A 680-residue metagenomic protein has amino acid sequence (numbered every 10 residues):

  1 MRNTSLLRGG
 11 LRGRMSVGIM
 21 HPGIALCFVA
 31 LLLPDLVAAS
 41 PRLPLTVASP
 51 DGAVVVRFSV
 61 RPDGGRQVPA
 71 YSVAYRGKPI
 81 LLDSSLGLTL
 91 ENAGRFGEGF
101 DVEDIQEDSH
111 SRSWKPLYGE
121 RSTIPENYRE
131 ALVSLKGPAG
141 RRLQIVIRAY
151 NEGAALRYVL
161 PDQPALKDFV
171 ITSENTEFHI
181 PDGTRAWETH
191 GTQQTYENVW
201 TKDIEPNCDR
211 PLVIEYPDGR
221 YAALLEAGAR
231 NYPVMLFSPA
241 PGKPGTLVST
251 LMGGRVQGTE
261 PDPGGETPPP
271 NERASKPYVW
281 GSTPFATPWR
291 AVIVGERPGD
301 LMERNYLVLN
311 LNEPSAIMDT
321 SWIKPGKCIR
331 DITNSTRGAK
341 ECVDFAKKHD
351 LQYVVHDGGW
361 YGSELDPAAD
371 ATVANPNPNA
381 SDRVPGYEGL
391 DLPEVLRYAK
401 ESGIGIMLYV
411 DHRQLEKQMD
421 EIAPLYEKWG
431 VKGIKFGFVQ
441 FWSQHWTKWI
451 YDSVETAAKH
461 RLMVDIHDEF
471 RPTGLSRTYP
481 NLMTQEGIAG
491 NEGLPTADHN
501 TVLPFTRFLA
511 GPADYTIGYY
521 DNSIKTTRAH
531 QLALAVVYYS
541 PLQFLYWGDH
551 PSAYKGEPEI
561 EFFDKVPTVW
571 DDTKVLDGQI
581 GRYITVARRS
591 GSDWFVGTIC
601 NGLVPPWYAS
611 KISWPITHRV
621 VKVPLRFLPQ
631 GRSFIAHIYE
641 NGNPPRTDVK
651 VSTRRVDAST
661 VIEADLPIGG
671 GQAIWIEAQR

Functional and structural regions predicted by a protein language model:
H21-D35: Bacterial N-terminal signal peptides
S40-L311: N-terminal accessory beta-strand-rich subdomains and adjacent acidic, glycine-rich linkers that precede catalytic cores
R121-P125, I560-V586: Edge strands and adjacent loops of beta-rich recognition modules
Y278, S282-Y353, D357: An acidic-aromatic substrate-binding cleft motif
G358-T527: Aromatic- and carboxylate-enriched substrate-binding clefts and catalytic-loop regions of carbohydrate-active enzymes
A533-T573: Catalytic cores of secreted or luminal carbohydrate-active enzymes
Q579-G631, Q672-A673: Carbohydrate-binding surface patches
R654-R680: C-terminal beta-strand-rich structural cap/linker in extracellular carbohydrate-active enzymes
